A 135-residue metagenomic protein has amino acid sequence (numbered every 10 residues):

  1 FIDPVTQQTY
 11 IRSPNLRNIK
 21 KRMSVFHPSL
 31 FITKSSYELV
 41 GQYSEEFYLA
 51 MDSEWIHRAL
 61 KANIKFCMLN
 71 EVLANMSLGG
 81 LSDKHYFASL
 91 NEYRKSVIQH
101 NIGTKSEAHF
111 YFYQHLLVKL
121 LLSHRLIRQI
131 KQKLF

Functional and structural regions predicted by a protein language model:
D3-E92, S96: Conserved nucleotide-sugar donor-binding catalytic segment
N101-F135: Membrane-proximal basic amphipathic "stem/tether" segments
